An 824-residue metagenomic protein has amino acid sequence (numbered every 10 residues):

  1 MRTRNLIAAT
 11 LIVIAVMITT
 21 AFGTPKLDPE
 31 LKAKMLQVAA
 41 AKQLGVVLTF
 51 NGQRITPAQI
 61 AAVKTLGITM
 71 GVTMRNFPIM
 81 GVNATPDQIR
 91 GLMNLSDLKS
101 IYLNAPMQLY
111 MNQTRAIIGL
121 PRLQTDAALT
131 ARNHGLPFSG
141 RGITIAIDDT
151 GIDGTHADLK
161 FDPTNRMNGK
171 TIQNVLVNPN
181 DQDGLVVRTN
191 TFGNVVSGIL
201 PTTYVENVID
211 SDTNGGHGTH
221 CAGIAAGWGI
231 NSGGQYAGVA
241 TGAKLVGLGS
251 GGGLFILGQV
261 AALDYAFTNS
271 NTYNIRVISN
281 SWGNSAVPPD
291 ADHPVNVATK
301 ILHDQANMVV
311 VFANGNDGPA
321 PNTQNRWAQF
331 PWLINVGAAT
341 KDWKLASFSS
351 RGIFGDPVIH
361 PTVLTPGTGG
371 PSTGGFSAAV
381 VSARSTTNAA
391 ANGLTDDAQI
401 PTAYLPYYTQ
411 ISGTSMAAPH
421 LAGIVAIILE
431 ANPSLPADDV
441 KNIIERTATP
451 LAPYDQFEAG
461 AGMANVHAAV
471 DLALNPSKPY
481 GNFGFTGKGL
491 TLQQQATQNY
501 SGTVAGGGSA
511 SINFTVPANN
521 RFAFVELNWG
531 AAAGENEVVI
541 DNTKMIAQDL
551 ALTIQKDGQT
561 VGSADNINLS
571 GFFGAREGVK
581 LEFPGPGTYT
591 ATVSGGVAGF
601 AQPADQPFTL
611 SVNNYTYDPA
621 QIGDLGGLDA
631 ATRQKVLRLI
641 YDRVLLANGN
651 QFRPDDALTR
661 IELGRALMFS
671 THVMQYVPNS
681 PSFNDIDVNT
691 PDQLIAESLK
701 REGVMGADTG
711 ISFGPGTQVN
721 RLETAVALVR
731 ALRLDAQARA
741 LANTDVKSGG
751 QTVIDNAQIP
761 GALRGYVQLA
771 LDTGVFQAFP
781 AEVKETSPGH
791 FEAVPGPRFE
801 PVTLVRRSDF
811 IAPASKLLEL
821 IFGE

Functional and structural regions predicted by a protein language model:
F22, K26-D28, P57-H134, R141 (+6 more regions): Autoinhibitory propeptides
T24, T130-G258, N271-R276, Q305-N307 (+4 more regions): Subtilisin-like serine protease catalytic core
T24-Q43, N83-R90, L109-I147, G151-A157 (+4 more regions): N-terminal domain-start motif of subtilase-like serine proteases
L36-Q37, I275-S279, T365, T402-S412 (+2 more regions): C-terminal subdomain of the subtilisin-like protease fold in secreted/lumenal serine endopeptidases
R54-I55, S139, T213, W228-S232 (+4 more regions): Substrate-binding/access-modulating region of protease and related hydrolase catalytic domains
A222-A225, V246-G251, T323-R326, G367-F457: Hydrolase catalytic cores
D541-I546, T553-D557, V579-G623: C-terminal edge strands of extracellular/lumenal beta-sandwich accessory domains
S611-A631, L645-I661, M668-E697, R701-L722 (+3 more regions): Feature responds to low-complexity, polar/acidic, surface-exposed segments characteristic of secreted/exported proteins
